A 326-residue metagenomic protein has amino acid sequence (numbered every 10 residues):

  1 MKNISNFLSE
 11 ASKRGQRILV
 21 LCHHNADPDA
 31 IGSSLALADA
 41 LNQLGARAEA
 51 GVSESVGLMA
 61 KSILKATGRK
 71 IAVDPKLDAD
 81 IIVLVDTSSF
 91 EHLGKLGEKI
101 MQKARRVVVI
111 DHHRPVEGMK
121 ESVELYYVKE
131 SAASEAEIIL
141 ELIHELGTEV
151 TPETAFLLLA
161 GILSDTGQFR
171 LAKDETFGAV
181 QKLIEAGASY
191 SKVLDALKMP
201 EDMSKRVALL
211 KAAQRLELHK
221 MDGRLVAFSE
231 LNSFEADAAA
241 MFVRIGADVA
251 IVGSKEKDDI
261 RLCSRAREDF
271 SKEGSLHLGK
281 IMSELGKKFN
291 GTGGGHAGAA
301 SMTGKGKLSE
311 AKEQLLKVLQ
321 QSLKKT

Functional and structural regions predicted by a protein language model:
M1-Q16: Positively charged, low-complexity intrinsically disordered leader regions
K13-V20, E149-L163, E273-F289: Short, hydrophobic/aliphatic alpha-helical segments
G15-D78: Anionic-ligand anchoring segments at beta-strand to alpha-helix junctions in alpha/beta enzyme folds, i.e., glycine
D27, L37, V83, D111 (+4 more regions): Divalent metal-coordination and catalytic microenvironments
K70-L125: Active-site cofactor/cluster-binding pocket
H112-Q181, G279: Short alpha-helices
L163-E235, V243-I245, E256: Glycine-rich, Lys/Arg-enriched anion-binding loops that position phosphate/diphosphate groups for phosphoryl
E230-T326: Glycine-rich, acidic loop segments that terminate in or are immediately followed by a histidine
